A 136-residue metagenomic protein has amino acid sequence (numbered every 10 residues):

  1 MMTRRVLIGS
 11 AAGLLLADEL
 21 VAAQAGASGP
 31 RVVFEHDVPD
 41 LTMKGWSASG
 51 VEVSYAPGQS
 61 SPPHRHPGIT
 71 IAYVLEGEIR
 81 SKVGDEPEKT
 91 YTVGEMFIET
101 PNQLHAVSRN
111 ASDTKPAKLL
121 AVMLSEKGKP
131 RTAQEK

Functional and structural regions predicted by a protein language model:
M1-D18: N-terminal secretory signal peptides and thylakoid transit peptides that target proteins across membranes
A17, A22-A27: Boundary at the C-terminal end of the N-terminal hydrophobic targeting segment
S28-P62, E126: A short glycine-rich, His/Asp/Glu-containing loop-to-beta-strand
S60-P62, R80, F97, P101-N110: Histidine-centered metal-chelating micro-motifs
I69-R80: Short, conserved beta-strand element in jelly-roll/cupin
D85-N102: Short acidic-glycine-tyrosine-enriched beta hairpin
P87-E88, Q103-K129: Ligand-binding loop in jelly-roll beta-barrel domains
